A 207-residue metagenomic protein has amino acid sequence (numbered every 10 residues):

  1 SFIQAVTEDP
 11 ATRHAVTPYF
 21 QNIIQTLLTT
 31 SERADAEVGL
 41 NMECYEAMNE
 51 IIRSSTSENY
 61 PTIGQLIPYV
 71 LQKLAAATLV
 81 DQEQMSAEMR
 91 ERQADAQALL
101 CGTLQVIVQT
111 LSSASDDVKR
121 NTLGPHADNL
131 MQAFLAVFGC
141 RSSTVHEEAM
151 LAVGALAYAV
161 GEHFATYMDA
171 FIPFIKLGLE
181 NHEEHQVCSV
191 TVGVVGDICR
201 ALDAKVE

Functional and structural regions predicted by a protein language model:
S1-E207: Karyopherin-beta/Importin-beta family HEAT-repeat alpha-solenoid scaffold
